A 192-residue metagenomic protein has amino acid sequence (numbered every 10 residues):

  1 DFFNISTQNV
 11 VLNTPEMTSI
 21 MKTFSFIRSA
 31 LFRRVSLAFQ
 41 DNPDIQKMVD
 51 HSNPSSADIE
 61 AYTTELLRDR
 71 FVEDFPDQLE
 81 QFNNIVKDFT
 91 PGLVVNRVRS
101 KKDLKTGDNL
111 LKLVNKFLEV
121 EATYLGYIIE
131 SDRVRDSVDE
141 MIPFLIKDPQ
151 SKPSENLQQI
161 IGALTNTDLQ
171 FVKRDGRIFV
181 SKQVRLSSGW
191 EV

Functional and structural regions predicted by a protein language model:
D1-M17: Inter-motif core of Ras-like GTPase G domains
L12-P15, L37-Y62, L66, Q81 (+2 more regions): G-domain G4 guanine-recognition motif of GTPases
S19-S25: Short, charged, surface-exposed secondary-structure boundary motifs
S29, Q159-F171: C-terminal alpha-helix
F32-S36, N83-K87, V114-V120: Arginine/glycine-rich "motif VI" loop of SF2 helicases in the C-terminal RecA-like domain
D77, K173-V192: A short, charged, Gly/Pro-tolerant segment at domain boundaries
D88, R97, N115-F144: Beta-strand-loop-alpha "switch" segments that mediate conformational coupling across diverse proteins
V138-L157: C-terminal boundary of histidine-terminating zinc-finger modules
